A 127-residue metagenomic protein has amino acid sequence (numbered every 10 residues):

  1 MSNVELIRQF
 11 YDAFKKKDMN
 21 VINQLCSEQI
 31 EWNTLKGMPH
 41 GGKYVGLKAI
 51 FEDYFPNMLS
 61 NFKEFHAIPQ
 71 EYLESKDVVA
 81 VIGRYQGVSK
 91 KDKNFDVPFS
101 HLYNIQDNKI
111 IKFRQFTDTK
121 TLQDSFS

Functional and structural regions predicted by a protein language model:
M1-E28, F126-S127: Short, low-complexity N-terminal intrinsically disordered segments enriched in polar/charged residues
I22-L25, Q29, S75-D77, Y103-I110: Short, solvent-exposed coil/turn segments at beta-strand boundaries
S27-S75: A solvent-exposed, acidic/Ser-Thr-rich amphipathic alpha-helical stretch
A67-Y72, Q86, P98-N104, R114: Hydrophobic/aromatic beta-strand elements that line small-molecule binding cavities or substrate pockets in beta-rich
K76-Y85: A short hydrophobic beta-strand element
G87-F95: Short, cysteine-centered beta-strand-loop-beta hairpins and adjacent loop/turn segments enriched in charged/polar
H101-D124: Short beta-strand edge/turn micro-motifs at domain boundaries
